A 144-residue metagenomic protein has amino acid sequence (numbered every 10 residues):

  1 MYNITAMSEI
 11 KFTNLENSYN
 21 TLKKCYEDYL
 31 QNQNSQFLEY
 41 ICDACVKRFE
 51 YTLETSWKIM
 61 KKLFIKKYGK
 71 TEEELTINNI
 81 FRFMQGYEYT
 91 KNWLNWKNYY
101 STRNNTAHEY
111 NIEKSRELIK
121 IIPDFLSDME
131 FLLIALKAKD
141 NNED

Functional and structural regions predicted by a protein language model:
Y2-D144: Solvent-exposed interaction patches of small proteins and small membrane subunits
